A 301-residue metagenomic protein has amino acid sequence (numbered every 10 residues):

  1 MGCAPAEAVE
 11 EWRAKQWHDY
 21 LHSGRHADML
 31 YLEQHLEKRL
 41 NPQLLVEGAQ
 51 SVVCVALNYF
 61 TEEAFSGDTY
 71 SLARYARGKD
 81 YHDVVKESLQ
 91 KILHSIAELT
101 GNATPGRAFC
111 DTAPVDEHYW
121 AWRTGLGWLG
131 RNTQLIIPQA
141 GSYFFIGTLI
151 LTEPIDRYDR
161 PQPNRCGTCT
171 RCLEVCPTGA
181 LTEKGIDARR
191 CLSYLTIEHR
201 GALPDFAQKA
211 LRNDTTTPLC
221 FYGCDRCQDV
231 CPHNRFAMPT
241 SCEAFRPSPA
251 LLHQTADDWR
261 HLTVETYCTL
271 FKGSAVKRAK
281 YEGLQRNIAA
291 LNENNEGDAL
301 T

Functional and structural regions predicted by a protein language model:
M1-R165, Q208: Auxiliary alpha/beta "docking" domains used to position bulky ligands
I150-A202: Cys/His-clustered metal-coordination modules, chiefly Zn-binding fingers
D156-P163, A202-L203, N213, N234-C242: Inter-helical turn/loop segments and adjacent helix faces that build the functional surface of alpha-helical bundle
R171-S193, C220-A244: Iron-sulfur cluster-binding cysteine motifs and their immediate structural context in ferredoxin-like electron-transfer
R189, S193-G223: Acidic/histidine-rich catalytic neighborhood
R235, N292-A299: Alpha-helix capping and inter-helical loop/turn segments
A250-H261: Alpha-helical adaptor scaffolds
T269, K277-N295: Long, compositionally biased charged/polar accessory segments in the mid-to-C-terminal portions of proteins
